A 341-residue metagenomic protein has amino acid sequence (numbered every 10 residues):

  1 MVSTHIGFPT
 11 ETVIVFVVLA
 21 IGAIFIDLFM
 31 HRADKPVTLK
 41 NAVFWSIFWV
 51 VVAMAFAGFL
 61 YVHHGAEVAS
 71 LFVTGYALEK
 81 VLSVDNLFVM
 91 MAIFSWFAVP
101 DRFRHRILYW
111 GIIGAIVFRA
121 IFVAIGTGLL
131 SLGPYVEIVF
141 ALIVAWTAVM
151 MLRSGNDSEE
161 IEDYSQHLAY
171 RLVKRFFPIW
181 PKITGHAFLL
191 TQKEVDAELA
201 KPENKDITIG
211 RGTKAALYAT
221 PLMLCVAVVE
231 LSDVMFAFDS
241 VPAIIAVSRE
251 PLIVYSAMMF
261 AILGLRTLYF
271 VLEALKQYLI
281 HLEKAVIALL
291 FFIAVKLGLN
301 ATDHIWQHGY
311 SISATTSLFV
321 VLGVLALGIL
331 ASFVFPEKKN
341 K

Functional and structural regions predicted by a protein language model:
M1-K341: Multi-pass alpha-helical transmembrane bundle typical of ion/small-solute transporters and intramembrane aspartyl
